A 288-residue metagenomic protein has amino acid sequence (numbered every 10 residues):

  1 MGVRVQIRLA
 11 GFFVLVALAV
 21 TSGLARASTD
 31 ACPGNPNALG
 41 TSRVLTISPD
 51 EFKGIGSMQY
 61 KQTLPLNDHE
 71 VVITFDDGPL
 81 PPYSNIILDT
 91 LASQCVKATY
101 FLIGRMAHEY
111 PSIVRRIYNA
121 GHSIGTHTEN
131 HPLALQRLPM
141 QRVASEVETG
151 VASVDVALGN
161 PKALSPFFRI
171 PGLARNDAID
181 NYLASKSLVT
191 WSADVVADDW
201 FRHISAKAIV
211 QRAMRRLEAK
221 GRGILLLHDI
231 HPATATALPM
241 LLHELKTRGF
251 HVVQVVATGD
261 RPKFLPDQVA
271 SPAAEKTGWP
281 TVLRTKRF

Functional and structural regions predicted by a protein language model:
M1-V72, D89-A98, K220-F288: Terminal accessory/targeting
G34-R142, E146-N160, L164-P166, M240 (+3 more regions): Active-site beta->alpha N-cap acidic-glycine motif
D50, Y83, P132-G159, A174-G221: Alpha-helical scaffold elements lining the catalytic groove of polysaccharide deacetylases
F75, L102-R105, T126-T128, I170-G172 (+3 more regions): A cross-domain feature marking catalytic cores of carbohydrate-active enzymes and several ubiquitous metabolic/repair
L80, M106, G172-L173, T234: Charged, low-complexity surface patches
E109, A178, A237: Phosphate- and divalent-cation-binding pockets in alpha/beta enzyme and binding domains that engage nucleotide-derived
V114-I117, P139-R142, A206-I209, D267-S271: Short low-complexity, flexible loop/linker segments enriched in glycine and/or proline with clustered acidic
